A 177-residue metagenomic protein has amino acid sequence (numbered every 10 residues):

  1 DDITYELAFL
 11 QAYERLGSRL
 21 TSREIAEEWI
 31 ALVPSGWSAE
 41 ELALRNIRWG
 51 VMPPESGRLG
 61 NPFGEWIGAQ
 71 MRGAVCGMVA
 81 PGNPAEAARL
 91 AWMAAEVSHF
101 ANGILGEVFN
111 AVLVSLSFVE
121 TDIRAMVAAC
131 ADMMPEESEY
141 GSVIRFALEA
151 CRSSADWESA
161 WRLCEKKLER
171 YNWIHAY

Functional and structural regions predicted by a protein language model:
D1-V108: Gly/Ser-rich oxyanion-binding loop with an adjacent helix/lid that shapes the negatively charged ligand pocket
L44-W49, P53-G64, G73-N83, W92-V97 (+1 more regions): Accessory "access/gating" subregions that flank catalytic or transport cores
